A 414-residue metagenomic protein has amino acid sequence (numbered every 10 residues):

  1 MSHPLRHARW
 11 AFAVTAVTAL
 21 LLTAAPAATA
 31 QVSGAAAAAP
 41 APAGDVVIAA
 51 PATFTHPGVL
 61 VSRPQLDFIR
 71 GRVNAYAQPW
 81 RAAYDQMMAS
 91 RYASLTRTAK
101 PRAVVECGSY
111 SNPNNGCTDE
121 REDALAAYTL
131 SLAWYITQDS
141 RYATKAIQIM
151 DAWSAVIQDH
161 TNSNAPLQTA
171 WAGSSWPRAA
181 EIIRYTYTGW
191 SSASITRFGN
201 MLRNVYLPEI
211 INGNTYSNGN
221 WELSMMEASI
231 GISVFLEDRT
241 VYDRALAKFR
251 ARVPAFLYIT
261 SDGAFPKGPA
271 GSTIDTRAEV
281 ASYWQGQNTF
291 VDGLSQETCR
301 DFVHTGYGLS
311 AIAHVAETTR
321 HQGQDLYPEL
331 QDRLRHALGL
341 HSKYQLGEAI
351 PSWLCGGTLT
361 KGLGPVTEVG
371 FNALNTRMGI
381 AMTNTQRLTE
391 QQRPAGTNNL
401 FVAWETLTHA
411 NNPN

Functional and structural regions predicted by a protein language model:
M1-A38: Secretory targeting and sorting signals
T29, Y216-S217, V303: Short acidic, glycine/proline-enriched loop segments that cap or flank alpha-helices
A41-S217, L223, E227, A247-V253 (+5 more regions): Extracellular glycan-targeting catalytic surfaces
Y135-Q138, S233-E237: Hydrophobic/aromatic side-chain positions at a characteristic register within alpha-helices of tetratricopeptide repeats
A228-I232: Amphipathic alpha-helical interface segments
T240-R244, F302-A313, E317-H321: Active-site-proximal binding-pocket segments
L257-T298: Flexible internal linker/loop segments at domain or repeat junctions
